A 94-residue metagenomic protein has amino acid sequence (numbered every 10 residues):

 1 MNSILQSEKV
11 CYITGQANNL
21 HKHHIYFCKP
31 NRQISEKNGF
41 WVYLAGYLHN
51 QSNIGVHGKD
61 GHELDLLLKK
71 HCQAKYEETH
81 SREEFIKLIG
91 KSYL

Functional and structural regions predicted by a protein language model:
M1-H21, Y47: Short cysteine-rich loop/turn motifs with clustered Cys
N18-H21, F40-L44, C72: Amphipathic alpha-helical interface surfaces
N18-K22, S52-G55: Cys/His-rich zinc-coordinating "finger/knuckle" motifs
Y26-W41: Short linker/helix segments within small regulatory modules
W41-L67: Short Cys/His-centered divalent metal-binding micro-motifs
K69-L94: Short flanking/linker segments adjacent to small metal-binding domains or redox-active Cys/His motifs
